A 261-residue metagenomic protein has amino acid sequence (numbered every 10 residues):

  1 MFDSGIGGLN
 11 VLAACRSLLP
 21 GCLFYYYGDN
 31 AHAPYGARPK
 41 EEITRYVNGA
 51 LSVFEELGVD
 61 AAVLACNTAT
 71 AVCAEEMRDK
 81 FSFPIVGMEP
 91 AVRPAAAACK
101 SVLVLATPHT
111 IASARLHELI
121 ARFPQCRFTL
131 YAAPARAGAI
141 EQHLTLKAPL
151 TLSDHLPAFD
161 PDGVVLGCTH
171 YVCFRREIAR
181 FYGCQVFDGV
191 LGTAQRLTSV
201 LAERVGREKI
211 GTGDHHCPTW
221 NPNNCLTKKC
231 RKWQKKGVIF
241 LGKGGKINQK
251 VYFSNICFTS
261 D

Functional and structural regions predicted by a protein language model:
M1-F258: Non-catalytic structural scaffold of enzyme domains
D261: Short Gly/Ser/Thr- and charged-rich N-terminal loops/segments that act as flexible capping/hinge elements
